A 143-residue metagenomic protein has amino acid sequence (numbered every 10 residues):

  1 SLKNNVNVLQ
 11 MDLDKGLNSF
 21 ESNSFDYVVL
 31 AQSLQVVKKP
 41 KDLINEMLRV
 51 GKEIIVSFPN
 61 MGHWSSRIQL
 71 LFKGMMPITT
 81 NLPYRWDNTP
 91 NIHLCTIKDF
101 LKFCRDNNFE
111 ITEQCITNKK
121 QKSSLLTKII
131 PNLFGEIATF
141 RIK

Functional and structural regions predicted by a protein language model:
K3-N7, R49-I54: Short glycine/proline-enriched coil/turn segments at helix->beta-strand junctions
N4-F20: Conserved SAM-binding strand-loop segment of SAM-dependent methyltransferases
N5-L9, D26-V29, L71-M75, I130-N132: Short, hinge-like loop/turn segments at secondary-structure boundaries
D14-K15, L34-K39, K120-K122: Short beta->alpha connector loops
N23-S24, V50: Alpha-helix C-terminal capping/helix-to-coil transition sites in glycosyltransferase folds
D26-P40, F58-P59: A short SAM/SAH-binding and catalytic strip from SAM-dependent methyltransferases
K41-E46, E53-K143: S-adenosyl-L-methionine-dependent methyltransferase catalytic module, highlighting the catalytic core
